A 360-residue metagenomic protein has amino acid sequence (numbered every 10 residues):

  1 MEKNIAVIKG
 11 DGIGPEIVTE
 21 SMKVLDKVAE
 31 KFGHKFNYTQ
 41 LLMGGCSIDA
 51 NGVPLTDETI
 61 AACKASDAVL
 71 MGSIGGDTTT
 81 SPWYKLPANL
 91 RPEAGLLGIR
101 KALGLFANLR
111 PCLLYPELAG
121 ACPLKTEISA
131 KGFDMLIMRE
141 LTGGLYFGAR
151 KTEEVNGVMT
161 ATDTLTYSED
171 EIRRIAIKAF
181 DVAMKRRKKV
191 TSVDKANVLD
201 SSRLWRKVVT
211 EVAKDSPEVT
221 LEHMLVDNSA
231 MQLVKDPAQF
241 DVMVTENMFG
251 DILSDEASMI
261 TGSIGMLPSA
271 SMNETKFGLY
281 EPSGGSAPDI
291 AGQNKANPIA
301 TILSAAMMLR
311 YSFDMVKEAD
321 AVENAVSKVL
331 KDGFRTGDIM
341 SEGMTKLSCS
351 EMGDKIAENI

Functional and structural regions predicted by a protein language model:
M1-I5: Extreme N-terminal starter segment of soluble prokaryotic enzymes
A6-K23, V28-A29, V155-D227, Q239: Glycine-rich phosphate/diphosphate-binding loop of Rossmann-like nucleotide-binding domains
D11-G14, D67, M138, A179 (+4 more regions): Buried hydrophobic positions in well-ordered alpha/beta secondary-structure cores of metabolic enzymes
D26-H34, A65-A68, K101-N108, L114 (+8 more regions): Generic secondary-structure signature for well-ordered alpha-helical cores
G33-D57, M231-L233: N-terminal beta-loop-helix "entrance" segment that forms/cooperates in small-molecule cofactor or anionic ligand
G45, L233-F334: Glycine-rich phosphate/nucleotide-binding loop
D49-T162, M248: N-terminal glycine-rich phosphate/adenylate-binding segment common to multiple enzyme folds
L141-G143, F147-R186, V190-T191, A196-V198 (+2 more regions): Glycine-rich phosphate/pyrophosphate-binding loop and the adjoining helix
